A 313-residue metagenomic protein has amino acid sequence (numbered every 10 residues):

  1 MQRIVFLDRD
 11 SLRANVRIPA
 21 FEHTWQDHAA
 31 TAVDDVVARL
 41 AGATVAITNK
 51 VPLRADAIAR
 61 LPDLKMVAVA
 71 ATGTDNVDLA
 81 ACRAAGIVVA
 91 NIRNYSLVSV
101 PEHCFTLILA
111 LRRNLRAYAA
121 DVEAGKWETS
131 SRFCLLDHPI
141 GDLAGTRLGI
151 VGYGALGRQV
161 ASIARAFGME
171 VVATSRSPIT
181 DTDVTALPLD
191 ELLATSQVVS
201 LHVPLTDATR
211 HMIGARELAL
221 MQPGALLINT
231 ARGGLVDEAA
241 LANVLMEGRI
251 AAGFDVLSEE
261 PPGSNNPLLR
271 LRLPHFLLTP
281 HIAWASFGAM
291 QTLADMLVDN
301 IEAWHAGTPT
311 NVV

Functional and structural regions predicted by a protein language model:
M1-V45, H305: N-terminal glycine-/charge-rich "phosphate-binding" loop or analogous flexible N-terminal tail
F21, C134-P223: Rossmann-like dinucleotide/phosphate-binding beta-alpha-beta segment
A29, A70-A71, I87-V98, S175: Short beta->alpha connector loops at strand-helix junctions that form conserved, small/polar/Pro-enriched
A43, L61, T195-S196, G224: An anion/phosphate-binding loop that grips the pyrophosphate of nucleotide cofactors and donors
V51, T72, Q197, V203-L205 (+2 more regions): Short glycine-/small-residue-rich Rossmann-like dinucleotide-binding loops
P52-L64, A81, A208-L227: Rossmann-fold NAD(P) dinucleotide-binding segment
R93-R147: Phosphate-binding beta-alpha-beta segment of Rossmann-like dinucleotide-binding domains, i.e., the NAD(P)
G224-L226, T230-V313: Rossmann-like dinucleotide-binding domain for NAD(H)/NADP(H)
